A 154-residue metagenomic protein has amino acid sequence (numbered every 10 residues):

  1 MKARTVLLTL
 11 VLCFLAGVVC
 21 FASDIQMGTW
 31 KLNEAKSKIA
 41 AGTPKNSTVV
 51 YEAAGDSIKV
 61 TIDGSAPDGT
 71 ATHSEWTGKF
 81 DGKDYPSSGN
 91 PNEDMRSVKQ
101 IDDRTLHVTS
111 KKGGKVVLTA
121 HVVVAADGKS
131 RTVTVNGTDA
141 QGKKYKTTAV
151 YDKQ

Functional and structural regions predicted by a protein language model:
M1-L10: Bacterial N-terminal signal peptides that target proteins for export
T9-V18: Bacterial N-terminal signal peptides
F21-Q154: Hydrophobic small-molecule pocket/channel-lining residues, especially in calycin-type beta-barrels
